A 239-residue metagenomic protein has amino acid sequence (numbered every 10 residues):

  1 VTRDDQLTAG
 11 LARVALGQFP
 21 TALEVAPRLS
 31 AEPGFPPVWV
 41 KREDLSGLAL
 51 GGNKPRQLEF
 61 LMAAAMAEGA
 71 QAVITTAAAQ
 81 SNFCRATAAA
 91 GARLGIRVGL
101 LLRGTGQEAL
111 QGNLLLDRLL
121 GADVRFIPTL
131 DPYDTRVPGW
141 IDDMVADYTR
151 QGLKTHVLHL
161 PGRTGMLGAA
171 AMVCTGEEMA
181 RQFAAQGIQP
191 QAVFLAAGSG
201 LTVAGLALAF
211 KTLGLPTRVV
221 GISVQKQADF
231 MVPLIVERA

Functional and structural regions predicted by a protein language model:
V1-A239: PLP-dependent amino-acid enzyme catalytic core
